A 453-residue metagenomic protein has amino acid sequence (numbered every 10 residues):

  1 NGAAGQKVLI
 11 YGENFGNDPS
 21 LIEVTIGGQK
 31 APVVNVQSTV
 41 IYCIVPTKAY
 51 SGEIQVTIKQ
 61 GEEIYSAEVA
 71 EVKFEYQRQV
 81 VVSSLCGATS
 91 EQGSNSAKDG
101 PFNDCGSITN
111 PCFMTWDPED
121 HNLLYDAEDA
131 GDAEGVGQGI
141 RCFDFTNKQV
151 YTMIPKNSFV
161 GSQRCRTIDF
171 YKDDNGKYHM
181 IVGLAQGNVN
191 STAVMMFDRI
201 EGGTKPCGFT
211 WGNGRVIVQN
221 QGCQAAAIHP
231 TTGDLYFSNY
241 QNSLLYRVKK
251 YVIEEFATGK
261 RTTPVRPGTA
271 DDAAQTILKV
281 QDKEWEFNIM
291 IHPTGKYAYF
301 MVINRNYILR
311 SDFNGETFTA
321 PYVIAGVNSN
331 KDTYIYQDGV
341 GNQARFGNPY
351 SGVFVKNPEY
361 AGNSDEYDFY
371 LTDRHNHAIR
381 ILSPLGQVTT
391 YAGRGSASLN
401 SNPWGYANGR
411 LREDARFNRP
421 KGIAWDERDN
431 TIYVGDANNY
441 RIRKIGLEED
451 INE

Functional and structural regions predicted by a protein language model:
N1-S84, R141, K205: Ser/Thr/Pro-rich low-complexity tracts
I10, R78-C112, N147-R166, G187 (+5 more regions): Gly/Pro-rich loop segments of beta-rich domains
K59, E119, A127-G131, G183-G187 (+9 more regions): Short loop/turn segments immediately following the C-termini of beta-strands
W116-H121, F170-K177, I228-T232, I291-G295 (+2 more regions): Residue-level detector of Asp-centered blade-edge/turn motifs that repeat once per structural unit in beta-propeller
N122-D126, K177-G183, D234-S238, Y297-M301 (+3 more regions): Conserved beta-propeller blade signature
V136-C142, N190-M196, S243-K249, N306-R310 (+4 more regions): A short loop-to-beta-strand structural motif that recurs across blades of beta-propeller domains
N306, N348-Q387: Loop/turn-rich, solvent-exposed surfaces of beta-rich toroidal or solenoidal domains
F417-E453: Blade-level signature of beta-propeller repeat domains, shared across WD40, Kelch, NHL, RCC1 and BNR/Asp-box propellers
